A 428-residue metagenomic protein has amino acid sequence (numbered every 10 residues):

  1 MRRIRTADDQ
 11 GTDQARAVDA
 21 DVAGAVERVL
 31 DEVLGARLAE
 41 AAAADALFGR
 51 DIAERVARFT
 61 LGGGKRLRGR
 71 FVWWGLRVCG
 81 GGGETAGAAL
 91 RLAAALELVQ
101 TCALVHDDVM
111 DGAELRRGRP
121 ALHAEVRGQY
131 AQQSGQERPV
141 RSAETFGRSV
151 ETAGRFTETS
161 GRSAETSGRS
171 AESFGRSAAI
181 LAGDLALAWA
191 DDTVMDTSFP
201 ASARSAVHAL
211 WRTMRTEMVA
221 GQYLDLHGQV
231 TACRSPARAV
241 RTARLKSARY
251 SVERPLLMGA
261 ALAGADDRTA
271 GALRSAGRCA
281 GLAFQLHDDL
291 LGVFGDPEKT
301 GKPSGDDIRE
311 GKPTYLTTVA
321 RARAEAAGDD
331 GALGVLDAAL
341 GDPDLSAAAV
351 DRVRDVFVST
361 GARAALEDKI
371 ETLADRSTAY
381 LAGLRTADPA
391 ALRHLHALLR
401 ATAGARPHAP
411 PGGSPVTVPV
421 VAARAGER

Functional and structural regions predicted by a protein language model:
M1-R428: All-alpha prenyltransferase/terpene-synthase fold signal
